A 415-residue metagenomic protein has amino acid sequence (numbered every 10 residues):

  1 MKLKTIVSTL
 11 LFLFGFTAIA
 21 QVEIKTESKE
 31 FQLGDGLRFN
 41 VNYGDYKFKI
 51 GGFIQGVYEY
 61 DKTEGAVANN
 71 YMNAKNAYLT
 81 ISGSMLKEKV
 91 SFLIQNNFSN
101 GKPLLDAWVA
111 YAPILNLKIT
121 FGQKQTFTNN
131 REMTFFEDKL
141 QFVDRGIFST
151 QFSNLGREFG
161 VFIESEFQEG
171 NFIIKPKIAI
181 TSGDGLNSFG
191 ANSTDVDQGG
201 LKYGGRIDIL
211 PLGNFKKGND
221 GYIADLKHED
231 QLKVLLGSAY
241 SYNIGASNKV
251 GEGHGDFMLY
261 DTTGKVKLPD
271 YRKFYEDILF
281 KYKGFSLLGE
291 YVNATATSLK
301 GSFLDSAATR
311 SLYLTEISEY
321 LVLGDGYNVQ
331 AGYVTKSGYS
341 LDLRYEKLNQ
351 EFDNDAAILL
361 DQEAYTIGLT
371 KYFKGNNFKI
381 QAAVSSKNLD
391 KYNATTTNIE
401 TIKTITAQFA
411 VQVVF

Functional and structural regions predicted by a protein language model:
M1-K2: N-terminal secretory signal peptides that target proteins for export/translocation
T5-S8, F12, F16-K49, I173 (+1 more regions): N-terminal periplasmic/intermembrane-space "pro-region" immediately following the signal or transit peptide
T26-S28, F39, G65-N69, N96 (+7 more regions): Outer-membrane beta-barrel domain signature
G36-L186, T194-N214, L232-L235, Y240-Y242 (+7 more regions): Outer membrane beta-barrel
K62-V67, K102-W108, M133-E137, S188-S193 (+6 more regions): Outer-membrane beta-barrel translocator domains and adjoining extracellular loop/strand segments of Gram-negative
Y203-N214, K371, F378, T401-F415: Outer-membrane beta-barrel "beta-signal"
D208-L212, K216-E351: Detector for outer-membrane/organellar transmembrane beta-barrel domains, recognizing the amphipathic beta-strand
D325-L341, E363-F373, F378-A382, F409-V411: Conserved C-terminal beta-signal and adjacent last beta-strands/turns of outer-membrane beta-barrel proteins
